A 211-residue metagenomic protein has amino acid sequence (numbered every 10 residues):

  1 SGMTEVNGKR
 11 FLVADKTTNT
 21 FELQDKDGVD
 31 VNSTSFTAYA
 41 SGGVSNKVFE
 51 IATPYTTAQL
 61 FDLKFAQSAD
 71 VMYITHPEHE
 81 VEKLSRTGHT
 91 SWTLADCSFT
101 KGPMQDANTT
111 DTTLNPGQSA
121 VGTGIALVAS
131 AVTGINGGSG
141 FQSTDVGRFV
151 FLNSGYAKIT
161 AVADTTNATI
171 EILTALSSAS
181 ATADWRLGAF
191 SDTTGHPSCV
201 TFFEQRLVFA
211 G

Functional and structural regions predicted by a protein language model:
G2-F65, H76, F99-Q118, G137-H196: Small/polar beta-strand repeat architecture
A69-D70, Q205: Short coil/turn segments that connect the beta-strands within blades of beta-propeller domains
Y73-I74, F209: Short, hydrophobic/proline-enriched secondary-structure or compact coil segments at domain edges
E80-L84: Structural motif
R86-T90: Short loop/turn segments immediately following beta-strands, especially the blade-tip and inter-blade linker loops
L94-C97: Beta-propeller fold detector
G124-S139: Short alpha-helix capping/helix-loop boundary micro-motifs
P197-G211: Carboxylate/His-rich catalytic cores and anion/metal-binding grooves
